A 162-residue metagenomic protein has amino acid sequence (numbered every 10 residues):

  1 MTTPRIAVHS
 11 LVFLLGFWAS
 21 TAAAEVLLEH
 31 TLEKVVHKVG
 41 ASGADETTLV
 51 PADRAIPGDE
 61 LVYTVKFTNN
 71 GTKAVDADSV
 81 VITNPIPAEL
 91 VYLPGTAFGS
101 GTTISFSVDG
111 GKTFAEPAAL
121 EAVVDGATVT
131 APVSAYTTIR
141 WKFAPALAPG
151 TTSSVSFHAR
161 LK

Functional and structural regions predicted by a protein language model:
M1-H9: Long, low-complexity, intrinsically disordered N-terminal extensions of eukaryotic proteins, enriched
T2-T3, A22-K162: Exported/extracytosolic protein signature
H9-W18: Bacterial N-terminal signal peptides
